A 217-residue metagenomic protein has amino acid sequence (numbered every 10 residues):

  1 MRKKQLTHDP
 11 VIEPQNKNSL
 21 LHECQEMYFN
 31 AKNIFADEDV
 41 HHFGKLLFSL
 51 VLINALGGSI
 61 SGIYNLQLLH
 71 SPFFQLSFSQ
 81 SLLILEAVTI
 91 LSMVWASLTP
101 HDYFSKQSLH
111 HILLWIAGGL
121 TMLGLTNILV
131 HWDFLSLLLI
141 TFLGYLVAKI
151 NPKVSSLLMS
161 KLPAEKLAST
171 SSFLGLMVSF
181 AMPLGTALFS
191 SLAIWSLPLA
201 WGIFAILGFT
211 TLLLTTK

Functional and structural regions predicted by a protein language model:
M1, L50-S61, A96-S97, I140-S190: Substrate-agnostic recognition of the 12-TM MFS/MFS-like secondary transporter fold
Q5-L46: Juxtamembrane intracellular "pre-TM" segments in multi-pass secondary transporters
K32-V94: A single, central transmembrane helix in multi-pass transporters
L66-F73, L184-F204: Transmembrane alpha-helix termini and helix-breaking/packing motifs in multi-pass membrane transporters
W95-S108, A193: Helix-to-loop junctions at the C-terminal end of transmembrane segments in multipass secondary transporters
H110-L125, A205: Structural signature of the two symmetry-related core transmembrane helices
N127-I140: Helix-loop junctions at membrane interfaces in 12-TM secondary transporters
L199-K217: Multi-pass alpha-helical transporter architecture, strongest for 12-TM Major Facilitator/SLC carriers used
